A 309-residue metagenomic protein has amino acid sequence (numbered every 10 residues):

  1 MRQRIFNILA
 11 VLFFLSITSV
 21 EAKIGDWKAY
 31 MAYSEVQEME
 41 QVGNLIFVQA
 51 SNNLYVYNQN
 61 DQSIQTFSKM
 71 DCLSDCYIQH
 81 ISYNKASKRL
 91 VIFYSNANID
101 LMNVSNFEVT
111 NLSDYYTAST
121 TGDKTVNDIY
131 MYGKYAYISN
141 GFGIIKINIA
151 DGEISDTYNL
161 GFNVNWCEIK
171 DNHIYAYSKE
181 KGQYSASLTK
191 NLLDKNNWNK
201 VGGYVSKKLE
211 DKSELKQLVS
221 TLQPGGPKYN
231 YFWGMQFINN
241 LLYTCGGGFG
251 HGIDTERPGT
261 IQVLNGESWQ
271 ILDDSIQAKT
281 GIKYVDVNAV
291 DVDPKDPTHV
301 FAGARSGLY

Functional and structural regions predicted by a protein language model:
M1-D26, L241: Bacterial Sec-dependent N-terminal signal peptides
K23-V42, S68-A86, L112-Y132, D156-D171 (+5 more regions): Short coil-to-beta transitions that initiate beta-strands within beta-rich domains
L45-V48, R89-I92, Y135-I138, H173-A176 (+2 more regions): Conserved beta-propeller blade signature
Q49-K69: Beta-propeller domains
Y55, A97-I99, G143-I145, K181-Y184 (+2 more regions): Short glycine/acidic-enriched loop and turn motifs that connect beta-strands
Q59-Q62, N103-F107, N148-G152, L188-N191 (+1 more regions): Short loop/turn segments that connect beta-strands within beta-propeller blades
N84-I144: A generic tandem-repeat structural signature
T255-P258: A detector of repeated loop/turn-to-beta-strand junctions in beta-rich toroidal repeat architectures
